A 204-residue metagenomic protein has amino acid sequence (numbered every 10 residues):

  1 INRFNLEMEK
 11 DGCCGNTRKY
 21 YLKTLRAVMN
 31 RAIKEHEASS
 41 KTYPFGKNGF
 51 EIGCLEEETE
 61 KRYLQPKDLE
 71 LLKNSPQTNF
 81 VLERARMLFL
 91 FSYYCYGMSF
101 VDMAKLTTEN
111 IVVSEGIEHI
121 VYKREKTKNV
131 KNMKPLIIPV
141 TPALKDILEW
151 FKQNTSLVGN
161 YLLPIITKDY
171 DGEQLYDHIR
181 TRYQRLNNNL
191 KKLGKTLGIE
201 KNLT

Functional and structural regions predicted by a protein language model:
I1-L6: A Lys/Arg-rich helix-loop hairpin that forms a DNA/phosphate-binding surface
K10-F45, M98: N-terminal DNA-binding recognition helix of tyrosine site-specific recombinases/integrases
G15, K19, T42-F100, A104: Basic, Lys/Arg- and aromatic-enriched nucleic-acid-binding interface segment
N30-K41, S92-G116: Short, charged phosphate-coordinating catalytic segments
K47-N48, K105-W150: Conserved tyrosine-mediated DNA breakage-rejoining catalytic core shared by Y-recombinases
E57-E58, D146-N188: Major-groove DNA-contacting interfaces characterized by cationic-aromatic clusters
E70, Y93, V101, K105 (+3 more regions): Feature representing long, continuous alpha-helical segments
H178-R180, N187-T204: Short, basic (Lys/Arg/His-rich) helix/loop patches that form interaction surfaces in the mid-to-C-terminal regions
